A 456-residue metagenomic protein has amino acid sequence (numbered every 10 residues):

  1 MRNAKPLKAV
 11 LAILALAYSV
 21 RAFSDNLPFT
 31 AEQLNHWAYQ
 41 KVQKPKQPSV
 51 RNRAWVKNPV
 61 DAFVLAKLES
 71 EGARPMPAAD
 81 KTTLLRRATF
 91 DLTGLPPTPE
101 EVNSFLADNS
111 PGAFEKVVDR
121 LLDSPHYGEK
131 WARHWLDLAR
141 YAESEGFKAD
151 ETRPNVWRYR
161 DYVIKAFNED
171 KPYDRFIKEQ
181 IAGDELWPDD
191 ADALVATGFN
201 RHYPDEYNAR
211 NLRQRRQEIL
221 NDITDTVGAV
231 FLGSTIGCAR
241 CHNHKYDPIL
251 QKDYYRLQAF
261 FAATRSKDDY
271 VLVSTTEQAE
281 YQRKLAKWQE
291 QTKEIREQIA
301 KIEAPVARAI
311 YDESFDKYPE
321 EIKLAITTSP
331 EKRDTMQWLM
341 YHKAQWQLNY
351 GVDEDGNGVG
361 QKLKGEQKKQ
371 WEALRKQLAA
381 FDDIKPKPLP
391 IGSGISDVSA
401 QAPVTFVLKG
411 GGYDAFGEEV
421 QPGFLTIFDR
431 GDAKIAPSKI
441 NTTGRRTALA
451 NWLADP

Functional and structural regions predicted by a protein language model:
M1-V10: Bacterial N-terminal signal peptides that target proteins for export
A17-S19: N-terminal signal peptide c-region/cleavage motif recognized by signal peptidases
D25-Q282, S399-G410, D414-A415, P422-R430 (+1 more regions): Short, structured secondary-structure elements that scaffold catalytic or ligand/cofactor-binding regions
L285-F406: Long, charged, low-complexity terminal extensions
G431-A433, N451: Integrase module of LTR retroelements
R446-P456: Extended, non-catalytic structural segments that build the interaction scaffolds of large macromolecular assemblies
